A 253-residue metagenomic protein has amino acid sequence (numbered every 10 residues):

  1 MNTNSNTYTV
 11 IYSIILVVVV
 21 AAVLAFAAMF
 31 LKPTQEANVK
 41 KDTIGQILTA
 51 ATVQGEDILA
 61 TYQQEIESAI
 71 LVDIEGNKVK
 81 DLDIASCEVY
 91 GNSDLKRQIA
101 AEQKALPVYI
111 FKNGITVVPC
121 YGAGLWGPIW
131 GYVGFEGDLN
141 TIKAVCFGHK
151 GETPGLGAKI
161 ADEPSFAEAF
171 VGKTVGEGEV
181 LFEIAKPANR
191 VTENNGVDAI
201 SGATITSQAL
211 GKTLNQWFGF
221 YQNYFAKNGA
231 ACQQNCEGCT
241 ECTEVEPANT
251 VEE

Functional and structural regions predicted by a protein language model:
N2-E253: Flexible, solvent-exposed loop/hinge segments and secondary-structure transition points
